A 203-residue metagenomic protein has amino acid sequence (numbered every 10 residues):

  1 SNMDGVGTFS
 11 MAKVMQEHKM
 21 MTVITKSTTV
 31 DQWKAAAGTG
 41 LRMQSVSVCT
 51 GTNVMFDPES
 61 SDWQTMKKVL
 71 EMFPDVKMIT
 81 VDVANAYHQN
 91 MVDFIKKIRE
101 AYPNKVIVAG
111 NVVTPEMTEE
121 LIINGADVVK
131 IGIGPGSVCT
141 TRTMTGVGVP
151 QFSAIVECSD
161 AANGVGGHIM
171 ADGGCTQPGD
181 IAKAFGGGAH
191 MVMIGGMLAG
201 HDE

Functional and structural regions predicted by a protein language model:
S1-H168, G196-H201: Active-site entrance/lid segments in N-terminal catalytic domains of soluble metabolic enzymes
G167-H201: Active-site capping/gating regions of soluble enzymes
